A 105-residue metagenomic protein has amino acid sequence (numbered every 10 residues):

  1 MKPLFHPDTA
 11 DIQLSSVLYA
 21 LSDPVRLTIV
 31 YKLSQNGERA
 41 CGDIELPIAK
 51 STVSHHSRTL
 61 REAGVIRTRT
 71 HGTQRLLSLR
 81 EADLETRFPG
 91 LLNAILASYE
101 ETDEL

Functional and structural regions predicted by a protein language model:
M1-Q13, Q35, R80-L105: Amphipathic alpha-helical dimerization/coiled-coil segments that flank or bridge DNA-binding/regulatory modules
P3, L14-S15, I29, R69: Residue-level detector of alpha-helix boundaries and kinks
S15-A49, R75-D83: N-terminal helix-turn-helix DNA-binding core of bacterial DNA-binding proteins
I29, R61-E62: A ubiquitous, low-specificity "background" feature that marks scattered single residues across proteins without
C41-D43, R69, A94-I95: Short, hydrophobic secondary-structure boundary micro-motifs
S57-R58: Short, hydrophobic-biased segments on the C-terminal half of alpha helices that form "recognition helices"
E62-G72, S78: Beta-hairpin "wing" of winged helix-turn-helix
